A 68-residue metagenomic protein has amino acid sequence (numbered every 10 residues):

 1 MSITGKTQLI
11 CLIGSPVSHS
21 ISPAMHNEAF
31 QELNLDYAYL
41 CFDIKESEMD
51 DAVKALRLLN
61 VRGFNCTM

Functional and structural regions predicted by a protein language model:
M1-M68: N-terminal ligand-binding/catalytic initiation module
